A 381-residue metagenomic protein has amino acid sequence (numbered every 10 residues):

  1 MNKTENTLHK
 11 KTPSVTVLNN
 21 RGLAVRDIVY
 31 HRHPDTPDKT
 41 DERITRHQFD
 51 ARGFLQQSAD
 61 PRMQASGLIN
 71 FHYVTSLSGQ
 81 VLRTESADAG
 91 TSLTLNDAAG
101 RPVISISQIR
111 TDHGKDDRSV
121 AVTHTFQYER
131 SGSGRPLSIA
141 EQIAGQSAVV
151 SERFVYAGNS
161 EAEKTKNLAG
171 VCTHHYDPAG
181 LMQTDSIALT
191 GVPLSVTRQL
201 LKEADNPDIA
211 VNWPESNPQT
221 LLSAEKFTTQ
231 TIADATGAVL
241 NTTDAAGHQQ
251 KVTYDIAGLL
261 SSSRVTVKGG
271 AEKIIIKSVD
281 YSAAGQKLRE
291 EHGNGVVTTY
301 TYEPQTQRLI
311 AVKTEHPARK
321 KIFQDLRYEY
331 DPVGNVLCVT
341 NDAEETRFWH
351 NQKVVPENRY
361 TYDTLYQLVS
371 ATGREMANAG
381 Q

Functional and structural regions predicted by a protein language model:
M1-Q381: Beta-strand elements of repeat-based all-beta scaffolds
